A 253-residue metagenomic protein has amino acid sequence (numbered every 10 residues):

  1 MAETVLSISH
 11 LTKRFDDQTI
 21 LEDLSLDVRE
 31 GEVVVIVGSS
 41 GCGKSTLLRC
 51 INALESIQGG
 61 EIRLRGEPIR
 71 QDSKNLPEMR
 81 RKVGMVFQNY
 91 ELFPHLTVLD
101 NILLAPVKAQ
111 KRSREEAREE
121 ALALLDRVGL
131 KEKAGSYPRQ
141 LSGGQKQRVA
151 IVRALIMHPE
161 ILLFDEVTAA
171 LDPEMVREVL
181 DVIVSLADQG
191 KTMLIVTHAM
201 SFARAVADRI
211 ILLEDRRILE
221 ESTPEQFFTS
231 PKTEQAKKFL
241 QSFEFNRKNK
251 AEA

Functional and structural regions predicted by a protein language model:
E3-I8, T12-D215, L219-P224: ABC family nucleotide-binding domain
E225-A253: C-terminal boundary and immediately downstream tail of ABC-type ATPase nucleotide-binding domains
